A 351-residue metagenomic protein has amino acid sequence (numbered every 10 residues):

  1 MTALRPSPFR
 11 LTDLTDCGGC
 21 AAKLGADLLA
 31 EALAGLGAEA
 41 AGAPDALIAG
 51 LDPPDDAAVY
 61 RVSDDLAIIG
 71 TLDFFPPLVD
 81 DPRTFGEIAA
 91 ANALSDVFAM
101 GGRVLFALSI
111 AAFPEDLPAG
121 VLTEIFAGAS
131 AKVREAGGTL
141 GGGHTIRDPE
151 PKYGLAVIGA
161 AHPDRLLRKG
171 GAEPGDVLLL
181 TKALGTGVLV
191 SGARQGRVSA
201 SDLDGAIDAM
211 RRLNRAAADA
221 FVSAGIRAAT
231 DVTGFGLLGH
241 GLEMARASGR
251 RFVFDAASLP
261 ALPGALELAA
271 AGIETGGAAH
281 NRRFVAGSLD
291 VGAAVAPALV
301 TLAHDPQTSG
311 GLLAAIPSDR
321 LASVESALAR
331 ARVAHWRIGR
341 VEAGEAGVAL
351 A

Functional and structural regions predicted by a protein language model:
M1-A351: Helix-biased detector of long, well-ordered alpha-helical tracts
